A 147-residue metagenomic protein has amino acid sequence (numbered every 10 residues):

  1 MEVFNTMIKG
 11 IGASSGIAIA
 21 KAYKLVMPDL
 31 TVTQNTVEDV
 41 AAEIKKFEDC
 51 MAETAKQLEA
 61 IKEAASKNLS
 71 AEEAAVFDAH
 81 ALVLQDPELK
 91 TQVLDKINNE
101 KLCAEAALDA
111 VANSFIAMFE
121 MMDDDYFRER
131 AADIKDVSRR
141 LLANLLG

Functional and structural regions predicted by a protein language model:
M1-G147: Non-catalytic, soluble scaffold/interaction modules
